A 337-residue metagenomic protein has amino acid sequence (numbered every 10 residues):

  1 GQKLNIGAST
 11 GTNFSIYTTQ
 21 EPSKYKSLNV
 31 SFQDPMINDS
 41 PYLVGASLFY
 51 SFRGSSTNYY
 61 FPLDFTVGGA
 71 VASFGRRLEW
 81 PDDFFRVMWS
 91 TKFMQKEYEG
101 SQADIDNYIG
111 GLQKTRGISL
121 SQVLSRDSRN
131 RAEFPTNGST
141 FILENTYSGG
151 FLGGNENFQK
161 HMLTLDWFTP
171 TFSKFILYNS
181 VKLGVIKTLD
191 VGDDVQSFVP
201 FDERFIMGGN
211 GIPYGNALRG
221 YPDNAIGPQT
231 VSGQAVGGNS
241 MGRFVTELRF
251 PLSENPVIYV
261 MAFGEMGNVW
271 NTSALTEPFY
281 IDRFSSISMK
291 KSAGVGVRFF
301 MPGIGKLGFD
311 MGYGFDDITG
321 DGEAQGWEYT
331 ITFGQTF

Functional and structural regions predicted by a protein language model:
G1-E133, S139-I142, R219-G220, N224-I226 (+3 more regions): Gram-negative/organellar outer-membrane beta-barrel architecture
K24, T66, N157-H161, S288-K291: Short, glycine/acidic-rich beta->alpha junctions
P35, L165-F168, V297: Conserved short hydrophobic interaction patches
R53, S253, G267-N271, P302-I304 (+1 more regions): Short Gly/Pro-enriched loop/turn and capping motifs at secondary-structure junctions
Q102-S253, V257-I258, A262-F279, D321 (+1 more regions): C-terminal outer-membrane beta-barrel translocator/porin domains of Gram-negative envelope proteins and their
G208-Y214, L275-F337: C-terminal beta-signal and terminal closure region of outer-membrane beta-barrel proteins
